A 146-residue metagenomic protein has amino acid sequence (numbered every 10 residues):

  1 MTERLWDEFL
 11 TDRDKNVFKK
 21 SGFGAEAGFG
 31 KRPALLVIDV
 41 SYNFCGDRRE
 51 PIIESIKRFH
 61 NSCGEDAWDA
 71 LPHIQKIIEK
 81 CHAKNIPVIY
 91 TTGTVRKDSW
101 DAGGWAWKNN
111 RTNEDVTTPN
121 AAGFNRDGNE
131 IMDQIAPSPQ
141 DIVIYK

Functional and structural regions predicted by a protein language model:
M1-P137: Active-site acidic carboxylates
I142-I144: Structural signal for short hydrophobic segments within the conserved structured cores of catalytic domains across
